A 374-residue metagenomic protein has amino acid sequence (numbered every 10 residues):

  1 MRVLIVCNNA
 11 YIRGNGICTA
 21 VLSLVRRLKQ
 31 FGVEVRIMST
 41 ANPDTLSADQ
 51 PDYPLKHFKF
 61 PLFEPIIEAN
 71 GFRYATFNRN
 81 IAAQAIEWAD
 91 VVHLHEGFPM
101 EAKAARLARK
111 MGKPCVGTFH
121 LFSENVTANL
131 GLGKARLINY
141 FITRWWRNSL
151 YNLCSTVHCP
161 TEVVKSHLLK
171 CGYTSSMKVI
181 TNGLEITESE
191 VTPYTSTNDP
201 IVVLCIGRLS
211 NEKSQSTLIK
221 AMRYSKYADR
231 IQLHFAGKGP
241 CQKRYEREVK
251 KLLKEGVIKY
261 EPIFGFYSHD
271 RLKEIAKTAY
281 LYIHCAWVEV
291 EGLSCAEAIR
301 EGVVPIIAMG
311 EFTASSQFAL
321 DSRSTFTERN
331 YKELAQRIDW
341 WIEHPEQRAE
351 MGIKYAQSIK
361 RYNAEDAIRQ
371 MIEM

Functional and structural regions predicted by a protein language model:
L4, T195-R223, H234: Conserved donor-binding/catalytic core segment of Leloir-type glycosyltransferases
A41, V163, G183: Carbohydrate-associated surface elements
I86, F264-Y267, K273-A279: Short alpha-helical donor nucleotide-sugar binding micro-motif in glycosyltransferases
G97, W287: Aromatic "clamp/platform" in nucleotide-sugar-dependent glycosyltransferases that forms part of the donor/acceptor
K110, S123, I138-T156, C171: Membrane-proximal helix-turn-helix segments that form the acceptor-binding/catalytic region of lipid-linked
E246-Y267: Nucleotide-activated donor-binding/catalytic signature segment of Leloir-type glycosyltransferases, i.e., the conserved
L320-Y331, W340-P345: Conserved acidic donor-binding segment of nucleotide-sugar-dependent glycosyltransferases
E343-M374: A charged, aromatic-enriched C-terminal amphipathic alpha-helix characteristic of glycosyltransferases across folds
